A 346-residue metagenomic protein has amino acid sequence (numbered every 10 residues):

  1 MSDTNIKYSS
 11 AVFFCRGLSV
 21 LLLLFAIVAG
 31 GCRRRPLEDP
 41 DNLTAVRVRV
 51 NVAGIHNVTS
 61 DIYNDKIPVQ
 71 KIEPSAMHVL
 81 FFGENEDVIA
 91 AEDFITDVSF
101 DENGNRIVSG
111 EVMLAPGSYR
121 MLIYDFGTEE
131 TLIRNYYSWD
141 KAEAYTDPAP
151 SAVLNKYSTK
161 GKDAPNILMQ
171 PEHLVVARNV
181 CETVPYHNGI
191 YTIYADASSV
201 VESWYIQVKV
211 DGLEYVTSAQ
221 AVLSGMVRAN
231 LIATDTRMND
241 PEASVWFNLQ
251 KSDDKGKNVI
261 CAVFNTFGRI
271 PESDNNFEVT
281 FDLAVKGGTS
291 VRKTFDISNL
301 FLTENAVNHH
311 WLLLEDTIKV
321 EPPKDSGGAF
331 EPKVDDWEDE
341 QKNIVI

Functional and structural regions predicted by a protein language model:
M1-F14: N-terminal secretory signal peptides that target proteins for export/translocation
T4-I6, R34-K141, T303-I346: Acidic/polar, low-complexity intrinsically disordered N-terminal segments immediately downstream of a Sec signal
R16-L23: Sec-dependent signal peptide recognition, specifically the positively charged N-region followed immediately by
V28-G31: C-terminal motif of bacterial Sec signal peptides marking the signal peptidase cleavage site
P40-T44, M113-G117, H187-G189, S198-V200 (+2 more regions): Solvent-exposed loop and beta-edge segments used for protein-protein assembly and interaction
A76-N135, V216-L302: Tryptophan-paired
A91-S198: Short, low-hydrophobicity acidic/polar segments
A149-I260: Acidic, serine/threonine- and glycine-rich low-complexity intrinsically disordered segments that serve as flexible
